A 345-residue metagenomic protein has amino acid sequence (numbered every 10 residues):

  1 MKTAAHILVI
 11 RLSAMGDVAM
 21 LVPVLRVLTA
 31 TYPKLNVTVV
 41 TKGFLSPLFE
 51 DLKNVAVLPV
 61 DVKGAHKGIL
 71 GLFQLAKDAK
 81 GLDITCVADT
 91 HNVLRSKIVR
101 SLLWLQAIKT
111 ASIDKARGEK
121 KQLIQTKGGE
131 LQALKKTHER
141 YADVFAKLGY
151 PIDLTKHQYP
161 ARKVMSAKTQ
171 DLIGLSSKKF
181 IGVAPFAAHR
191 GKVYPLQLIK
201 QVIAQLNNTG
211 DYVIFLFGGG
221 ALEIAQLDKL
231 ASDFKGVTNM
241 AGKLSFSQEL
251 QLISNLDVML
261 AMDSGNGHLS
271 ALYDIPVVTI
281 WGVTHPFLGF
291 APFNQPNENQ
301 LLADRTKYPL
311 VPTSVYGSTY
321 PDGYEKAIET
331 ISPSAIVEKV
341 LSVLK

Functional and structural regions predicted by a protein language model:
M1-K345: Catalytic machinery of carbohydrate-active enzymes, primarily nucleotide-sugar-dependent glycosyltransferases
